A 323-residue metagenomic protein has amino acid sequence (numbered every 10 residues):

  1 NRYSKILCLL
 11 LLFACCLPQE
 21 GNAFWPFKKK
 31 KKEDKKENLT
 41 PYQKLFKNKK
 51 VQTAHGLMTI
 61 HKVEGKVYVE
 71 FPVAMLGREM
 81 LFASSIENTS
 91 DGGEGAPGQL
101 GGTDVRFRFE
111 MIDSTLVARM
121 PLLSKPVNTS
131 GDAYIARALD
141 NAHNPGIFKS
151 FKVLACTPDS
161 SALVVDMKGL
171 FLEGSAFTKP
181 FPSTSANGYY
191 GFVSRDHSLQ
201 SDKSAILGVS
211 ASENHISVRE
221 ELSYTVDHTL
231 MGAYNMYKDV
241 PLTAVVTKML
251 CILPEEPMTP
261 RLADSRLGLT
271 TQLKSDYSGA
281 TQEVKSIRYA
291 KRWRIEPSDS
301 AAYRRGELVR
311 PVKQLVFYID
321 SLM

Functional and structural regions predicted by a protein language model:
N1-P26: Bacterial Sec-dependent N-terminal signal peptides
W25-M323: Auxiliary tRNA-acceptor-end handling modules of aminoacyl-tRNA synthetases
